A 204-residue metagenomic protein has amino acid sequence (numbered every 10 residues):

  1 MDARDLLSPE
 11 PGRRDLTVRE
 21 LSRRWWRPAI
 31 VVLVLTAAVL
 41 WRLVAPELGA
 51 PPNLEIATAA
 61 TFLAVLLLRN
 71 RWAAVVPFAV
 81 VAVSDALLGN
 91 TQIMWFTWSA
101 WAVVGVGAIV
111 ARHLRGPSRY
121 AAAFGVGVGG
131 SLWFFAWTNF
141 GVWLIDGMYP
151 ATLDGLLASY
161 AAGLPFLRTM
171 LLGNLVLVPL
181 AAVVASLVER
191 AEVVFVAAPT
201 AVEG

Functional and structural regions predicted by a protein language model:
D2-L7, G12-L67, W72-V75: Hydrophobic transmembrane alpha-helices
A3-L6, R19, V193-G204: Short, charged juxtamembrane terminal tails flanking transmembrane helices
E20-L21, R112-A122: Membrane-interface helix-boundary motifs at transmembrane edges
R27-V31, T58, R69, A73-A74 (+6 more regions): Residue-level signature of transmembrane alpha-helical entry/exit and packing/kink sites in multi-pass membrane
A38, R42, V65-L66, V81 (+3 more regions): Alpha-helical transmembrane segments of multi-pass membrane proteins
L40, V44, A64-R69, G107-R115 (+1 more regions): Structural signal for the C-terminal ends of transmembrane alpha-helices and the immediately following loop
R42-L54, A79-L114: Interfacial aromatic-anchored transmembrane helix boundaries in multi-pass membrane proteins
P117-T200: Membrane-embedded alpha-helical hairpins and interfacial helices in multi-pass inner-membrane proteins
